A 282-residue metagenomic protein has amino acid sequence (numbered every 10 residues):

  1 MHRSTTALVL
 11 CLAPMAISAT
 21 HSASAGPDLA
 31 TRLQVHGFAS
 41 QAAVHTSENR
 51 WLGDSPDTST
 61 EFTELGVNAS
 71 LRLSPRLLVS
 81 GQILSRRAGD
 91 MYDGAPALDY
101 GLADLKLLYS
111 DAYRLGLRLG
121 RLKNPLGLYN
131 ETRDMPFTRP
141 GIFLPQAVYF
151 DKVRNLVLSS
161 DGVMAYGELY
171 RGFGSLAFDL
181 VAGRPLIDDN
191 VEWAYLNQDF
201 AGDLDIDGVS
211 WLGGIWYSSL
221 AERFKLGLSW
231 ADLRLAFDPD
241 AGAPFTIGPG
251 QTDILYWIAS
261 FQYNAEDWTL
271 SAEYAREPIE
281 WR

Functional and structural regions predicted by a protein language model:
M1-D28, G141: Cleavable N-terminal export/targeting peptides
A19-R32, R50-W51, E192: Cleaved targeting-peptide boundary
P27-V35, A42-H45, P56-D188, Y217-L220: Outer membrane beta-barrel
Q34, F38-T60, L228-L233, F237-T252: Outer-membrane beta-barrel transmembrane domain signature of Gram-negative proteins, especially the mid-to-C-terminal
D90, K106-L117, V153-R282: Signature for the C-terminal beta-barrel architecture of outer-membrane proteins
